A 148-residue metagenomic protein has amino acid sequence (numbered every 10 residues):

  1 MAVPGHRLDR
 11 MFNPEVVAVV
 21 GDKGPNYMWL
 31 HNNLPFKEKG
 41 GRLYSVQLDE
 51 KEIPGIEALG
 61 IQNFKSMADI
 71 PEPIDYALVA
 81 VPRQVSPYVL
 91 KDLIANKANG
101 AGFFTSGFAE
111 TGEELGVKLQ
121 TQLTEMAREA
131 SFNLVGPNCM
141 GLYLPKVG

Functional and structural regions predicted by a protein language model:
M1-G148: Catalytic-core regions of core metabolic enzymes, especially those transforming organic acids/acyl-group intermediates
